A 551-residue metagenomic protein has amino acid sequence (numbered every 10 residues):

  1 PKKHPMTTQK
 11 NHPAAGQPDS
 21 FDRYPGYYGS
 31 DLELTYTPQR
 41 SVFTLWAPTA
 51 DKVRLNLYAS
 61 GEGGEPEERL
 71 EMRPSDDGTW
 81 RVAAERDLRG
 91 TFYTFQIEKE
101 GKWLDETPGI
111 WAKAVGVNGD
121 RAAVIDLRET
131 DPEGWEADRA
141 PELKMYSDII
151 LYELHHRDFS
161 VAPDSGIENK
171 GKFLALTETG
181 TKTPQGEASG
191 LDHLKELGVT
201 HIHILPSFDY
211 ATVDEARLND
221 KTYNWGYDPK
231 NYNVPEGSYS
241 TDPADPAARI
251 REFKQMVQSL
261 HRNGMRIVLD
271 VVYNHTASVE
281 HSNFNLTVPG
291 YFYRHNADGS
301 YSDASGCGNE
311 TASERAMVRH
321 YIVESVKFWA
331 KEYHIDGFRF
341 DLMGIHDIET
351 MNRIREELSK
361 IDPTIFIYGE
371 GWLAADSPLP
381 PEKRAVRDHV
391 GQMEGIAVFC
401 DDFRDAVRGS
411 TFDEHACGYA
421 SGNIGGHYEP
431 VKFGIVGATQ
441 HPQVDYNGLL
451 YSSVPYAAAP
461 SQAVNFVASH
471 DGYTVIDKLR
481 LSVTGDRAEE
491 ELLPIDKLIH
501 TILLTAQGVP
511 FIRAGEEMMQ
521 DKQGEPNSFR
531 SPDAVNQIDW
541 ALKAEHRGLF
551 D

Functional and structural regions predicted by a protein language model:
H4-P38, P74-G180: The feature marks proteins involved in alpha-glucan
Q39-F43: Structural beta-strand segments of beta-rich domains
W46-K52, L88: Short proline/glycine-enriched turn/loop motifs at strand-loop junctions of beta-rich domains
Y58-G64, E100: Change "in extracellular beta-sheet-rich domains … of secreted and cell-surface proteins" to "in beta-sheet-rich domains
Y93-Q96, D105-P108, A162-I167, P206 (+5 more regions): Short, solvent-exposed loop/turn and secondary-structure capping segments
A122-I125, R355-D521, N527-S531: Conserved alpha/beta catalytic core and glycan-binding cleft of carbohydrate-active enzymes
I150-Y152, I202-I204, I267-L269, F338 (+3 more regions): Hydrophobic faces of well-ordered beta-strands that scaffold small-molecule active sites in alpha/beta enzyme cores
R157-Y333, M343-D362, F366, G426: Substrate-binding/active-site clefts of carbohydrate-active enzymes
